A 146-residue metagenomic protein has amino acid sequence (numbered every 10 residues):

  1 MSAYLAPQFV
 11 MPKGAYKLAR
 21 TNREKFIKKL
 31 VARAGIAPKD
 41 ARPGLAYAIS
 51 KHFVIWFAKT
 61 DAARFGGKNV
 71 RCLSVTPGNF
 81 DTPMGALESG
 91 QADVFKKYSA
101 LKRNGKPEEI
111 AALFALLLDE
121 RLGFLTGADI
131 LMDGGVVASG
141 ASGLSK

Functional and structural regions predicted by a protein language model:
M1-F9, L122-F124, L131-D133: A contiguous, mid-protein "functional segment" used to position or interact with cofactors/ions or partner subunits
M1-G67, N79: Catalytic loop of short-chain dehydrogenase/reductase
S2, K17, R71-D81, L118 (+1 more regions): Conserved SDR Rossmann-fold cofactor-binding beta-strand/turn motif
M11-A32, N79-S99, S139-K146: A glycine/serine/threonine-rich, flexible loop-to-helix segment that serves as the NAD(P) cofactor-binding "lid"
A46-Y47, H52-I55, S74, V94-L125 (+1 more regions): C-terminal helical subdomain
A63, T82, G123: Glycine-centered loop/turn positions within well-structured domains that cap or flank conserved ligand/cofactor-binding
G66, R71, L125-G127: Short, small/polar-rich loop/turn modules that mediate ligand/substrate recognition or access, typified
T126-K146: Short C-terminal tail/terminal secondary-structure segment of NAD(P)H-dependent dehydrogenase/reductase domains
